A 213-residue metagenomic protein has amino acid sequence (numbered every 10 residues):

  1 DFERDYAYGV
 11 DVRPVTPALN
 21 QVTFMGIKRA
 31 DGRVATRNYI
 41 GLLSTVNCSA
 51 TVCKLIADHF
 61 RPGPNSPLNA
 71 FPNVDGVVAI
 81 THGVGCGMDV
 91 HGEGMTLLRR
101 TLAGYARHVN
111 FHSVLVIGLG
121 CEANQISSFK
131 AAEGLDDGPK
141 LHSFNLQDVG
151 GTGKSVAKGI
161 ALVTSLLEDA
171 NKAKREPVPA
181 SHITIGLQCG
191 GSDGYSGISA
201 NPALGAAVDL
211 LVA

Functional and structural regions predicted by a protein language model:
D1-A213: Metallocofactor- and cofactor-centric catalytic cores in central/energy metabolism, strongly enriched
